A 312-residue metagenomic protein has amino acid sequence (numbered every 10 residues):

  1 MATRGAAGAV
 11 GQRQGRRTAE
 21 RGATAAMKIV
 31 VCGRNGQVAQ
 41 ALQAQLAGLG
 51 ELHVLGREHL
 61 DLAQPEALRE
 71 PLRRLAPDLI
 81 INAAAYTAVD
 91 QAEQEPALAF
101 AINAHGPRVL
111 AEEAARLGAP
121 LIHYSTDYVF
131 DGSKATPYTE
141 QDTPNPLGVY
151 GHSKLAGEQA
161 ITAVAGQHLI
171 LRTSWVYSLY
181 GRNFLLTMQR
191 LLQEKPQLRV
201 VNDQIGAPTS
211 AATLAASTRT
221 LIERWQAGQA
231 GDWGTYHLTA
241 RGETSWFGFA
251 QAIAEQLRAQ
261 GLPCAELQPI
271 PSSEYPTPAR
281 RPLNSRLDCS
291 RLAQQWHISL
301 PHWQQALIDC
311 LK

Functional and structural regions predicted by a protein language model:
I29-Q45: N-terminal Rossmann NAD(P)H-binding glycine-rich loop of SDR-like oxidoreductase domains
A47-E70: Adenosine-cofactor binding site in Rossmann-like domains, unifying the SAM/SAH pocket of S-adenosylmethionine-dependent
P65-I102: NAD(P)H-binding glycine-rich loop region in Rossmannoid oxidoreductase-like domains and their noncatalytic homologs
Y86-V89, Q94, D127-L147: Active-site "gating" loop of Rossmann-like NAD(P)-dependent oxidoreductase/epimerase domains
Q94-I122: NAD(P)-cofactor binding segment of oxidoreductase domains
Q159-G206, A212-T220: NAD(P)-dependent short-chain dehydrogenase/reductase
S217-T218, R224-P276: Mid/C-terminal beta-alpha module of Rossmann-like enzyme folds, strongest in SDR-family dehydrogenases/epimerases
T235, S245-F247, Q251, I270-C310: Conserved C-terminal active-site "lid" loop/helix of NAD(P)H-dependent oxidoreductases that clamps the redox cofactor
